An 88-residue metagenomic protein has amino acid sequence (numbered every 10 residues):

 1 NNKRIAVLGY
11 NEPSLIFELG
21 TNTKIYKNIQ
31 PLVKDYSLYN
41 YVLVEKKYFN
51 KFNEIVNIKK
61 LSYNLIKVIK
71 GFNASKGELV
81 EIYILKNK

Functional and structural regions predicted by a protein language model:
N1-K59, Y63-I84: Short periplasmic/luminal acceptor-recognition loop of GT-C membrane glycosyltransferases, typified by
N87-K88: Short, solvent-exposed mixed-charge patches
